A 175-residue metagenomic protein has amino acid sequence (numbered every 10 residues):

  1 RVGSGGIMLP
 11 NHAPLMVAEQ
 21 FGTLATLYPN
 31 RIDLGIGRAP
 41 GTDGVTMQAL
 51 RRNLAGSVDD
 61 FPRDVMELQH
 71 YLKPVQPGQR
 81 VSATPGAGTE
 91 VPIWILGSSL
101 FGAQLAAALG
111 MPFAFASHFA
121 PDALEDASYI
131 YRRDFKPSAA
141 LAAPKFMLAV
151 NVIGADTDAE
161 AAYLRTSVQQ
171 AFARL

Functional and structural regions predicted by a protein language model:
R1-L175: Active-site-adjacent structural elements that line small-molecule/cofactor binding pockets in enzymes
